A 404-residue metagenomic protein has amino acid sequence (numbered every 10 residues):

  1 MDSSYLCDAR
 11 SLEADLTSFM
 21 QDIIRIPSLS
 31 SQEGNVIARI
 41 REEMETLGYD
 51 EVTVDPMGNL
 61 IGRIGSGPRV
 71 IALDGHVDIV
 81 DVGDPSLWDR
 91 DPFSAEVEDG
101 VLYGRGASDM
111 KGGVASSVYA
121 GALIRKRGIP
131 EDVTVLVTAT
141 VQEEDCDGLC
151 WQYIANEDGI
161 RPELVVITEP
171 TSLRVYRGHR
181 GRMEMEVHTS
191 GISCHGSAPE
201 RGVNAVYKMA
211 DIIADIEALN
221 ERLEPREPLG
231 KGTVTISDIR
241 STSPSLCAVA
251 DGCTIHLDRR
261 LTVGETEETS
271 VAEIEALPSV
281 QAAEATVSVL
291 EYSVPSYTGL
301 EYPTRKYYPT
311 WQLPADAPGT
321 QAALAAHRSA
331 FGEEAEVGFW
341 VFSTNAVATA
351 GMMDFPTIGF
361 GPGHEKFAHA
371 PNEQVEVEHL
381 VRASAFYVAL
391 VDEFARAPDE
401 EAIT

Functional and structural regions predicted by a protein language model:
M1, H188-T404: Metal-dependent amide/peptide-bond hydrolase catalytic core, centered on the "pita-bread" metallohydrolase fold
D2-Y103, K126-P130, A325, H364: Acidic/His- and Gly-rich active-site-bordering loop/insert found across diverse amide/peptide-bond hydrolases
I23, P27, E169, M209 (+1 more regions): Residue-level signal for inorganic ion chemistry
I64-S66, G75, R180, G191 (+1 more regions): A generic beta-sheet turn/junction motif
D74-H76, T138-T140, V166-E169, H188-S190 (+1 more regions): Short beta-strand segments
R90, R180-E184, A248-G252: Short, solvent-exposed loop/turn segments at the edges of secondary structure
G100-S116, H195: Glycine/serine-rich anion-binding loops at beta->alpha junctions that coordinate negatively charged ligand groups
M110-R180, E184, D399: Acidic/histidine-rich catalytic neighborhood of metal-dependent amide-processing enzymes
